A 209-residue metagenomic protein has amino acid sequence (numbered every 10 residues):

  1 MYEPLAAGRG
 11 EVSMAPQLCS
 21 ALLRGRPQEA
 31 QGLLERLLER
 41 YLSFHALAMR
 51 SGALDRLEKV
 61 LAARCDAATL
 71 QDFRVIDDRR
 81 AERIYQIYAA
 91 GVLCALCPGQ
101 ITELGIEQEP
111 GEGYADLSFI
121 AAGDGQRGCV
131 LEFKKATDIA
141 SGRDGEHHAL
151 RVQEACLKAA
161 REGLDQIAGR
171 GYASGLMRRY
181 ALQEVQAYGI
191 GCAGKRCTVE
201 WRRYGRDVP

Functional and structural regions predicted by a protein language model:
M1-D165, G169-G171, A193, V199-P209: Extended alpha-helical interface modules used as scaffolds for assembling large macromolecular complexes
G128, V185-A187: PAS (Per-ARNT-Sim) sensory domains
Y172-M177: Short catalytic/binding micro-motifs of nucleotide second-messenger systems
R179-V185: Short helix-terminating capping/connector loops at secondary-structure junctions
V185, C192-G194: C-terminal accessory regions
